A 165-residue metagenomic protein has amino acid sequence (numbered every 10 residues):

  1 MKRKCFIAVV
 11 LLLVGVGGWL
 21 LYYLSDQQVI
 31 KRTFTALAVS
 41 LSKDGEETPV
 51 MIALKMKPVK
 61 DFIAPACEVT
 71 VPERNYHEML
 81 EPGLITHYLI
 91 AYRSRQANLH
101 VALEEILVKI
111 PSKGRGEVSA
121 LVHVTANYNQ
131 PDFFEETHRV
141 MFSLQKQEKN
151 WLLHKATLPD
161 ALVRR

Functional and structural regions predicted by a protein language model:
C5-L20: Hydrophobic membrane-insertion alpha-helices, especially the h-region of bacterial N-terminal signal peptides
Y23-A38: Ser/Thr/Pro/Gly-rich low-complexity linker/stalk segments immediately outside membranes or between
Q28-K31, D44-T48: Short Lys/Arg-rich amphipathic alpha-helical segments
L37-G45: N-terminal alpha-helical signal peptides/signal-anchor transmembrane segments
A38, K57-Y76: Short, solvent-exposed secondary-structure junction/capping segments
T48-V50, R115: Cystatin/cathelin-like cysteine-protease inhibitor module
L84-Q130: Surface-exposed, charged secondary-structure patches
R115-S119, P131-R165: Short beta-strand edge/turn micro-motifs at domain boundaries
